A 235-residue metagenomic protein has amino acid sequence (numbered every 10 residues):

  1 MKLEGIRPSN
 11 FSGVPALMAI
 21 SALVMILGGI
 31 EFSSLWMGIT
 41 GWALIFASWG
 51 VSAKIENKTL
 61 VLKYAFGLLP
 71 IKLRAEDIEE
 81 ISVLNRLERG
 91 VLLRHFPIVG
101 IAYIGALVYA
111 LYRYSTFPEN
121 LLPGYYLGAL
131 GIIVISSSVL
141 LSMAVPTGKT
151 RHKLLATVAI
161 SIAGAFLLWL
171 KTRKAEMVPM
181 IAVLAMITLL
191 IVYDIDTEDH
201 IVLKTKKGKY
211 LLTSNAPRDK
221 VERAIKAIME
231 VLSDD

Functional and structural regions predicted by a protein language model:
M1-L23, L68-P70, E76-Y103, V139-G148 (+1 more regions): N-terminal membrane-targeting/pre-transmembrane regions
M1-T59, K63, G67: Membrane-anchoring hydrophobic segments
K2-L3, Y126-D235: Terminal and domain-flanking low-complexity segments
G13-G28, P97-R113, L130-S137, A156-F166: Canonical alpha-helical transmembrane segments of integral membrane proteins
I26-F32, Y109-N120, L140-P146, F166-A175: Juxtamembrane "helix-exit" motif on the non-cytosolic side of transmembrane helices
L35-S48, G105, I181-I191: Single-pass alpha-helical transmembrane signal-anchor segments
T40-S52, I71-K72, E76-E79, Y103-A110 (+1 more regions): Hydrophobic alpha-helical transmembrane segments
W42-N85, I195-H200, K204: Conserved beta-hairpin
